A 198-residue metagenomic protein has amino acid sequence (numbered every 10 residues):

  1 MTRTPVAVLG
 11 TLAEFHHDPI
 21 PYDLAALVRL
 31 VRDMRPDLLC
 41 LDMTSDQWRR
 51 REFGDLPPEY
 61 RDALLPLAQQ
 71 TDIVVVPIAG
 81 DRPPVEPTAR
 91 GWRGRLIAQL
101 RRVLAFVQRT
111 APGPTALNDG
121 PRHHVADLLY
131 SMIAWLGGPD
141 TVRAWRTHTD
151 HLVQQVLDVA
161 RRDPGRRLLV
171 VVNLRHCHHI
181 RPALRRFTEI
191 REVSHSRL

Functional and structural regions predicted by a protein language model:
M1-P5: N- or domain-start disorder-to-order transition segments that initiate the globular core
V6-A7, R166-V172: Generic beta-sheet signal
V8, R35, R197-L198: Surface-exposed, charge/polar-rich loops and edge strands
V8-Y22: Acidic/histidine-rich helix-loop elements that form or flank divalent-metal/phosphate-binding sites at the catalytic
F15, I180-L198: Acidic, low-complexity terminal tails and accessory targeting/binding regions of phosphate-metabolizing enzymes
I20-R32: Short, acidic/polar
V31, R35-L41: Proline-aspartate-enriched helix->loop->beta-strand connector
L38, D46-R166, L174-R175, A183 (+1 more regions): Hydrophobic, often amphipathic alpha-helical segments used for membrane interaction and targeting
